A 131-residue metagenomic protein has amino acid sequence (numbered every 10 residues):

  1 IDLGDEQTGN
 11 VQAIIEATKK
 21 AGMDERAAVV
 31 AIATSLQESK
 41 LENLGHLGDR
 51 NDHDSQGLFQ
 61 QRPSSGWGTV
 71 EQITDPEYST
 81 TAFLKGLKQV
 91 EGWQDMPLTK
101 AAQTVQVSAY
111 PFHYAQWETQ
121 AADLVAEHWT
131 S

Functional and structural regions predicted by a protein language model:
I1, S39-L98: Peptidoglycan-targeting cell-wall enzymes and recognition modules
I1-K40: Export/targeting segments at the very N-terminus of extracytoplasmic proteins
N10, A17, Q56, Q61 (+1 more regions): Functionally constrained cores in energy, signaling, and assembly domains
A17-A21, A33, Q37-K40, L44 (+3 more regions): Structured segments of extracytoplasmic/periplasmic soluble domains in secreted or envelope-associated proteins
A21, S65-W67, A109-P111: A generic structural motif
A31, S35, N51-D52, K100 (+1 more regions): Flexible domain-boundary/linker segments
A31-A33, L58-R62, T104-Q106: Soluble periplasmic/extracytoplasmic beta-strand elements of cell-envelope proteins
I73-T74, Y78-S131: Catalytic and binding regions of secreted/periplasmic enzymes and modules that target cell-wall glycans
